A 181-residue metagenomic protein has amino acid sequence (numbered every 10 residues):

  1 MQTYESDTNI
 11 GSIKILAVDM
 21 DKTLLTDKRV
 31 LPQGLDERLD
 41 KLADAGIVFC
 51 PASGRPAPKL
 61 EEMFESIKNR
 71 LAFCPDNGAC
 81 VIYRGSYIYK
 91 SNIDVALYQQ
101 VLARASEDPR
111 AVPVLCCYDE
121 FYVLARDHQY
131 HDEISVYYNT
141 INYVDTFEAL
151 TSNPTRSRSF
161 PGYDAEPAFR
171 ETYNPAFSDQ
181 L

Functional and structural regions predicted by a protein language model:
M1-V18, D40: Non-catalytic pre-domain segments flanking phosphatase-related domains
T3-D7, L39, E62-F64, F147-E148: Short, flexible, glycine/charge-rich loop motifs used to bind or transfer phosphoryl groups or to couple energy/partner
V18, C80-Y83, E148-T151: Short, basic/glycine-rich phosphate-binding loops at helix/coil junctions that contact nucleotide phosphates
T26: Short helix N-cap motif at coil->helix boundaries in the Bergerat
V30-H131: Active-site phosphate-binding/coordination module
R104, R110-V112, C116-L181: Conserved acidic, metal-coordinating active-site core of Asp-based, Mg2+-dependent phosphoryl-transfer enzymes
